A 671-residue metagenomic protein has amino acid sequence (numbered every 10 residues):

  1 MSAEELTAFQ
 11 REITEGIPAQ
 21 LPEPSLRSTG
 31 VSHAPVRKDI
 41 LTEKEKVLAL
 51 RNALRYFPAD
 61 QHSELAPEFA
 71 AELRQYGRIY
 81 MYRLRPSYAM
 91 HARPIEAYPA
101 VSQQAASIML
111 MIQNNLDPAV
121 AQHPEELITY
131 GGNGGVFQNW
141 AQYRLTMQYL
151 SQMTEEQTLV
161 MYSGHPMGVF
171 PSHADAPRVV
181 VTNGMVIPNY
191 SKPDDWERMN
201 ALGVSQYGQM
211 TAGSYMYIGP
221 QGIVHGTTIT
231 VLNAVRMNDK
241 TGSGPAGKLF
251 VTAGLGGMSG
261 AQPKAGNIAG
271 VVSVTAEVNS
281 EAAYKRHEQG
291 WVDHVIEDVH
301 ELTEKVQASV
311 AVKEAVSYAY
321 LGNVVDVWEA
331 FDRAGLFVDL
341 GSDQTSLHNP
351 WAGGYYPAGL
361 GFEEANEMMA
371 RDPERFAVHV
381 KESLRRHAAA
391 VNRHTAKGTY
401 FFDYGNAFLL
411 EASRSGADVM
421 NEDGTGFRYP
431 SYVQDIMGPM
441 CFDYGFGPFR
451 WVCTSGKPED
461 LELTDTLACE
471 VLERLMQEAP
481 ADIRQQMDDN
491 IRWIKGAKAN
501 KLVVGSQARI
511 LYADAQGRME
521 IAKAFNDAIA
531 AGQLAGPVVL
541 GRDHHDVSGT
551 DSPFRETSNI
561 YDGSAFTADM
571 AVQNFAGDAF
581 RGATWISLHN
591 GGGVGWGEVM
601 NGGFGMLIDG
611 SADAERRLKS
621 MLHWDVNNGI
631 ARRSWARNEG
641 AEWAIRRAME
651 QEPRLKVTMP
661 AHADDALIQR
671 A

Functional and structural regions predicted by a protein language model:
M1-A201, S205-I218, P373-A524, A528-G541 (+4 more regions): Long, compositionally biased, glycine/small-hydrophobic-enriched stretches that function as flexible linkers, tethers
Q152-T154, F170-A174, N189-Y190, K240-P245 (+8 more regions): Solvent-exposed alpha-helices and their adjacent loops that cap or buttress functional pockets in soluble metabolic
G208-L232, R236, A246-L249, L255-K313 (+5 more regions): Catalytic or ion-translocation cores adjacent to nucleophile or general acid/base/metal-coordination motifs in diverse
L249-T252, V316-Y320, F402: Short catalytic-loop micro-motif centered on adjacent basic/acidic residues
N267-A269, D332-F337, A417-M420, I529-A530 (+2 more regions): Short, solvent-exposed amphipathic alpha-helical segments in soluble enzyme and RNA/protein-processing domains
V272, F337, Y400: Residue-level detector of anion-binding/catalytic polar loops
S280, G322-V325, Q344-N349, G405-E411 (+2 more regions): Glycine-rich beta-alpha junction loops
S317-T345, A352: Active-site/ligand-binding-proximal alpha/beta "capping" segment
